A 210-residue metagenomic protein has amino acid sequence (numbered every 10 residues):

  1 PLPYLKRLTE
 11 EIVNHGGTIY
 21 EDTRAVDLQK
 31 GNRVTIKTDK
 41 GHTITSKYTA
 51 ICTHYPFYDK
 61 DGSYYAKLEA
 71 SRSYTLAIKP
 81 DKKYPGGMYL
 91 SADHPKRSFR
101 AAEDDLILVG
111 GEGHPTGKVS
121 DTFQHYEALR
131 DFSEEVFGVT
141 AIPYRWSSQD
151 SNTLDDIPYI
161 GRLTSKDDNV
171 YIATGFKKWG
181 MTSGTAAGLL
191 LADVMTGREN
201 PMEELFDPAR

Functional and structural regions predicted by a protein language model:
P1-Y48: Helical element adjacent to the flavin cofactor pocket in flavoenzyme catalytic cores
E21-R24, Q29, T38, Y48 (+7 more regions): Active-site proximal loops enriched in glycine and acidic residues that flank catalytic Cys/His/Asp and coordinate
A25-L28, S98-A101, I160: A structural signal for short hydrophobic beta-strand segments in well-ordered beta-sheet cores
K30-R33, E103-D105, S165-D167: Short strand-connecting beta-turns/loops that link adjacent beta-strands
K37-P85: Central helical "cap/lid" subdomain
K67-L68, E103, V109, P115-H125: Catalytic loop of the DD-peptidase/beta-lactamase superfamily, centered on the K-T-G motif and neighboring
L76-G111: Conserved FAD-binding catalytic core of PHBH/FMO-like flavoproteins
D93-H94, G117-R210: C-terminal catalytic lobe of FAD-dependent flavoproteins
